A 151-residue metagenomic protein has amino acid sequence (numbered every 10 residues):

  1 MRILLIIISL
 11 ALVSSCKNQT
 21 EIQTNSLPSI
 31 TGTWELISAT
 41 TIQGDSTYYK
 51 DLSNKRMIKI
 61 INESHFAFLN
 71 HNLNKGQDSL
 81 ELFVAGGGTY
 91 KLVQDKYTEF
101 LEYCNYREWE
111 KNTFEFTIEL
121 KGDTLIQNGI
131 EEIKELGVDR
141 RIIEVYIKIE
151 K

Functional and structural regions predicted by a protein language model:
L4-V13: Sec-dependent N-terminal signal peptides
C16-A85, T98-K151: Lipid interaction determinants
